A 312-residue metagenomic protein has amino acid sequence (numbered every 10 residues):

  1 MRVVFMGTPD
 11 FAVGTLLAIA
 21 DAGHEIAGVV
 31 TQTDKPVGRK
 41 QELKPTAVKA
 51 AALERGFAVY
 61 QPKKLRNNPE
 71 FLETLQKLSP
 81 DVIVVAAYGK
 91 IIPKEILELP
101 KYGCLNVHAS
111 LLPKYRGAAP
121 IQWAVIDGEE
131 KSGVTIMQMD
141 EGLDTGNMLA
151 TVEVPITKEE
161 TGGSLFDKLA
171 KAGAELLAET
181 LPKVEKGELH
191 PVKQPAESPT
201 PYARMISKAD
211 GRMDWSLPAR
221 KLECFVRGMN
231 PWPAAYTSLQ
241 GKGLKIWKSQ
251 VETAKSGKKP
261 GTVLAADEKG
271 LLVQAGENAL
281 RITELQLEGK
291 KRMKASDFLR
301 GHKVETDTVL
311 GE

Functional and structural regions predicted by a protein language model:
M1-P231, N278, L287, L299 (+1 more regions): One-carbon transfer enzymes
W215-E312: An anion-binding loop in the catalytic cleft
